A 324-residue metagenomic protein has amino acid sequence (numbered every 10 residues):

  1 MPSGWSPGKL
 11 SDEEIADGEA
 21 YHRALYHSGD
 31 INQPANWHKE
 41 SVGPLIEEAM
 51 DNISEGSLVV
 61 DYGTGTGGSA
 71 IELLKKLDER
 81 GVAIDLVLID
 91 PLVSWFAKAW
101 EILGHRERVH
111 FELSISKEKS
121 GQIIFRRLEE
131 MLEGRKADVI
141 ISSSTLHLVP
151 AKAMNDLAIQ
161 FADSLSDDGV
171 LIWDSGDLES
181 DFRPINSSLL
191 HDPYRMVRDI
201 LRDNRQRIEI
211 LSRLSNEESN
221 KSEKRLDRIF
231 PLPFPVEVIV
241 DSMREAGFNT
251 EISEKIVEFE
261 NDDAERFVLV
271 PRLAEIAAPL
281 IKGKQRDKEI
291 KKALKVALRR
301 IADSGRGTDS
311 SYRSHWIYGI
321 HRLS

Functional and structural regions predicted by a protein language model:
M1-S54, G68-E72: Conserved class I S-adenosyl-L-methionine
S28-G29, E251, I256-G305: C-terminal helical/coil "lid" or tail adjacent to the Rossmann-like core of SAM-dependent
V60, T66-R127: Class I SAM-dependent methyltransferase SAM/SAH-binding core
I123-I140: A short acidic, Gly/Pro-enriched loop at the edge of an enzyme's catalytic core that lines a small-molecule cofactor
D138-A153: A short SAM/SAH-binding and catalytic strip from SAM-dependent methyltransferases
N155-D167: A short glycine-rich, Lys/Arg-flanked "PGG" loop and its adjoining helix->strand segment in the class I
I172-I208: Conserved class I S-adenosyl-L-methionine
D199-A278: Substrate-binding/catalytic lobe of Class I Rossmann-like enzymes that use SAM or dcSAM, i.e., the mid-to-C-terminal
